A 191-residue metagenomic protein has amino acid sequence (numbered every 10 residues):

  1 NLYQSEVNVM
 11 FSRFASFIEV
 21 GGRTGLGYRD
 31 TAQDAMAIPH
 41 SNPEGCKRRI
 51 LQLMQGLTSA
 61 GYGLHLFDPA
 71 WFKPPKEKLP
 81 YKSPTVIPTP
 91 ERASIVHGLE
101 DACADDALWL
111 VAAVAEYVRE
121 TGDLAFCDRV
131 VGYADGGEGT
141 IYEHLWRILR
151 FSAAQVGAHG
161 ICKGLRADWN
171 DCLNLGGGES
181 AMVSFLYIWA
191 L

Functional and structural regions predicted by a protein language model:
N1-R23, R48, Q52, F151 (+1 more regions): Low-complexity, Ser/Thr/Pro/Gly-enriched N-terminal "stalk/linker" regions
Y3, A102, L165-D168: Exposed, low-complexity/repetitive linear segments and helix-based recognition motifs, biased toward charged/polar
F14-R23, S94-H97, L165-M182: Active-site-adjacent structural elements in folded domains
G21, G25, H40-S41: C-terminal substrate/ligand-recognition segments
T24-G27, C103: Active-site nucleophile and cofactor-binding loops and adjacent substrate-binding regions of central metabolic enzymes
T31, I38-H159, A181-I188: Aromatic-rich carbohydrate-recognition surfaces in CAZymes
H159-L165: Fungal transcription factor middle regulatory core
